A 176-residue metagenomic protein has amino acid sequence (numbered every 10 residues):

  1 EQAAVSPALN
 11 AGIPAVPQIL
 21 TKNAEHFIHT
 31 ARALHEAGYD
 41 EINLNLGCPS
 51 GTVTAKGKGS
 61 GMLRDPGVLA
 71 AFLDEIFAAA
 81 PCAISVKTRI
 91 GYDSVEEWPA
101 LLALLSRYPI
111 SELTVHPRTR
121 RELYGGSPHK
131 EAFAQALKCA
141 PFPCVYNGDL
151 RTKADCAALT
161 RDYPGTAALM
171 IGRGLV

Functional and structural regions predicted by a protein language model:
E1-V176: Flavin-dependent oxidoreductase catalytic cores
